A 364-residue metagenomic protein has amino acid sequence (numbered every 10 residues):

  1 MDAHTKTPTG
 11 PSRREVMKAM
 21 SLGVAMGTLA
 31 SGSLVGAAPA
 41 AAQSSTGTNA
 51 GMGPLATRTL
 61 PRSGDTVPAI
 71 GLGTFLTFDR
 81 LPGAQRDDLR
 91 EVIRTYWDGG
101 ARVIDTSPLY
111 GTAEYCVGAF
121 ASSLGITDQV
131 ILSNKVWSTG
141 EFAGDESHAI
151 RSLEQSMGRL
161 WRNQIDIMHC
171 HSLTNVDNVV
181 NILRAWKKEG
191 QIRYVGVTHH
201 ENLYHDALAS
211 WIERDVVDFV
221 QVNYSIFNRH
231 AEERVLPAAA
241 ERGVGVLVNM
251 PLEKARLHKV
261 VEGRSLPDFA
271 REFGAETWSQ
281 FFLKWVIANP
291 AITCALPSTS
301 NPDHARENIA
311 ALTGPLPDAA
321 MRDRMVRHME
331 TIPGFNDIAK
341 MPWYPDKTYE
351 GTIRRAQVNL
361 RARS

Functional and structural regions predicted by a protein language model:
M1-S12: N-terminal secretory signal peptides
G10-E15, M26-G47: N-terminal twin-arginine translocation
M26-S31, L60, R234-S364: Structured C-terminal cap/extension of enzyme domains
Q43-G71: N-terminal amphipathic alpha-helix/helix-capping segment at the start of soluble metabolic enzymes
L60, L72, I104, V117 (+8 more regions): Conserved, mostly hydrophobic/aromatic
S63-R80, S133-V136: N-terminal small/glycine-rich loop or linker at the start of catalytic domains across soluble metabolic enzymes
D105-A121: Glycine-rich, proline-tolerant flexible connector loops at the mouths of alpha/beta enzymes
T139-H230, R234, A240-L247: Glycine/proline-rich, positively charged, aromatic-decorated active-site loop/lid region on the catalytic face
